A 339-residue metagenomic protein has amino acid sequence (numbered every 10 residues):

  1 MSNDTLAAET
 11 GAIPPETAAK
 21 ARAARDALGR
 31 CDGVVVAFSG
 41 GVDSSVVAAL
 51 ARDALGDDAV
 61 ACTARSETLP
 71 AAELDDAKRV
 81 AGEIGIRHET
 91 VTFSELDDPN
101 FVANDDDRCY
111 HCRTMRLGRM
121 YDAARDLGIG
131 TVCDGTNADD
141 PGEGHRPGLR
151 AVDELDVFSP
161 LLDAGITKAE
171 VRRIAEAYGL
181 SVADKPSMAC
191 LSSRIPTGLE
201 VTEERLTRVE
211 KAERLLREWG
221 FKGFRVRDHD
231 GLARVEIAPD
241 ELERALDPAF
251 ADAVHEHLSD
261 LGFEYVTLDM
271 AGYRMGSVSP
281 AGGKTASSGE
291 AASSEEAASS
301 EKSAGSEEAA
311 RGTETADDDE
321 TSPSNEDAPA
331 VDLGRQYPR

Functional and structural regions predicted by a protein language model:
S2-A177, E218, A233, A253-F263 (+7 more regions): ATP-dependent adenylation/nucleotidyltransferase module used to activate substrates
D163-A169, T197-R214: Active-site glycine- and acidic-residue-rich loops that bind and position anionic ligands or nucleotide-like cofactors
T167-R172, L180-A189, G223-F224: Short, structured loop/turn "capping" segments at alpha-beta junctions
S187-V201: N-terminal presequence-like segments and adjacent domain-start helices
E203-F224, D252-E256: Short amphipathic alpha-helix segments
K222-H229, D269-R274: C-terminal boundary motif of the adenylate-forming
D230, R234-D247: A short interface-forming secondary-structure element
E307, R311-R339: Long, low-complexity, intrinsically disordered segments
